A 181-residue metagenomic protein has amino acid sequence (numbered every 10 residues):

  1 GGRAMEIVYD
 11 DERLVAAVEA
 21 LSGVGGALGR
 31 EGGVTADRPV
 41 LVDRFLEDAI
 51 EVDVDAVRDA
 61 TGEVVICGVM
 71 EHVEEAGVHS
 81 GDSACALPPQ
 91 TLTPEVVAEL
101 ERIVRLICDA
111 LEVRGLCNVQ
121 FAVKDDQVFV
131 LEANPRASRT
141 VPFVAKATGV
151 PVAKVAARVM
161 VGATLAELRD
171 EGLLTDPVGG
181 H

Functional and structural regions predicted by a protein language model:
G1-H181: ATP-dependent carboxylate activation and anion-phosphoryl transfer catalytic cores that bind Mg-ATP to form
